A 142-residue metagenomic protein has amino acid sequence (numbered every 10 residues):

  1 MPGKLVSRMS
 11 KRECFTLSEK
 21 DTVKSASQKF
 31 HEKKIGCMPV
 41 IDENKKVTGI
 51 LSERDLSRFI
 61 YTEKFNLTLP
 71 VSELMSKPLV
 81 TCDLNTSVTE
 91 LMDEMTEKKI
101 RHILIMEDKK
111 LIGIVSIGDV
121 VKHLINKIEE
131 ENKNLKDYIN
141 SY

Functional and structural regions predicted by a protein language model:
M1-Y142: Tandem CBS (Cystathionine beta-synthase) repeat/Bateman regulatory domains
